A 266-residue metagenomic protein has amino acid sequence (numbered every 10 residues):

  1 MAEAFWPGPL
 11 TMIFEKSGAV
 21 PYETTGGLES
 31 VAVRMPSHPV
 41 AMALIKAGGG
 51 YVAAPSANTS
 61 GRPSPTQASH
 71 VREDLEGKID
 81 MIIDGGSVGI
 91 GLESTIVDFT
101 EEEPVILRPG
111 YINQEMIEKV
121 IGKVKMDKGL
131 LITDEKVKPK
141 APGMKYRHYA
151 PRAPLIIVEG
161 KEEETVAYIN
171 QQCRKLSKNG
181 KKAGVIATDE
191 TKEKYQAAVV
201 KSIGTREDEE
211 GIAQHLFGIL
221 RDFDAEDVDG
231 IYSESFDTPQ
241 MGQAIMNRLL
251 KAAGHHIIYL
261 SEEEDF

Functional and structural regions predicted by a protein language model:
M1-F266: Active-site-adjacent structural elements in enzyme catalytic cores
